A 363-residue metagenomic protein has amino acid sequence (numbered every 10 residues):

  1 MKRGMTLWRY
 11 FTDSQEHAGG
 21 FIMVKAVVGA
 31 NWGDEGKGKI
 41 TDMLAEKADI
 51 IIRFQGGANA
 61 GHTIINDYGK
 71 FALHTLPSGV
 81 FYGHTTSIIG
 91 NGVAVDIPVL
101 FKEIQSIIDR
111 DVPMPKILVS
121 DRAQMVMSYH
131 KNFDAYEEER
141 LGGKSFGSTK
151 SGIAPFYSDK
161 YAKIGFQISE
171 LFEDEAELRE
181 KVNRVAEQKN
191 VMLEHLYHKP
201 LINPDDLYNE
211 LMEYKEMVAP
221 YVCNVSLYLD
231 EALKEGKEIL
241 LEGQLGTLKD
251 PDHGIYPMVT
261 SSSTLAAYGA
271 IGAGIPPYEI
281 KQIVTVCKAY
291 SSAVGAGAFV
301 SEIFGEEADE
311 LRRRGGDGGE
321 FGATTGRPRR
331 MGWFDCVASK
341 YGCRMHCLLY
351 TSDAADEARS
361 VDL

Functional and structural regions predicted by a protein language model:
R3, L7-I22: Short, Lys/Arg-enriched N-terminal segments with co-localized hydrophobic residues within the first ~10-30 amino acids
M23-S120, Q124-M127: Basic, polar low-complexity surface loops/patches
V28-E35, F54-G56, D67, T75-P77 (+15 more regions): Fold-independent oxyanion-binding glycine-rich loops and adjacent beta-strand/coil segments at enzyme active sites
V28-I40, G147-A162, E238-A273, K281 (+2 more regions): Conserved phosphate/anionic-ligand binding catalytic regions in large, soluble enzymes, centered on
M43-A48, G69-A72, F133-L141, A162-E170 (+1 more regions): A glycine- and small-aliphatic-rich helix-loop capping segment at beta-alpha/alpha-beta transitions that lines
G57-G90, I275-W333, R359: A structural-propensity feature for long, helix-poor, extended segments
L100, I104-Y228, I239: Internal alpha/beta core interface subdomains
Y350-A358: Conserved small/polar residues in nucleotide/adenosyl-binding loops
